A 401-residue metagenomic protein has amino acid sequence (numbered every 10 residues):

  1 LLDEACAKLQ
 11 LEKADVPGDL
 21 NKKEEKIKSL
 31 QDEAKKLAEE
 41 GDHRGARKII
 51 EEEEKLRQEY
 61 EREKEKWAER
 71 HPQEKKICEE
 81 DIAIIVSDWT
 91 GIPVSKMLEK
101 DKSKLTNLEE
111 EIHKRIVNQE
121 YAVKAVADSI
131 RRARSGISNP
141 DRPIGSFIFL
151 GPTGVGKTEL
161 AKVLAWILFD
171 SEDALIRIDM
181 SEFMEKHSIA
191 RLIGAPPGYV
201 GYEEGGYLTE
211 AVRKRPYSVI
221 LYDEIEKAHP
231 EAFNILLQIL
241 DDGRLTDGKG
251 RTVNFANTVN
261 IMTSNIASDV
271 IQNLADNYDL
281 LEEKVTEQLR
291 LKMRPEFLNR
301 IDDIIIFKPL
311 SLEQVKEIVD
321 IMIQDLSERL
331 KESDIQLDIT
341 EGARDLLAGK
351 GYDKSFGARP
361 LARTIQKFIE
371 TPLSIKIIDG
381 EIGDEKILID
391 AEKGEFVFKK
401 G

Functional and structural regions predicted by a protein language model:
L1-G401: AAA+ P-loop NTPase nucleotide-binding core of proteostasis motors
